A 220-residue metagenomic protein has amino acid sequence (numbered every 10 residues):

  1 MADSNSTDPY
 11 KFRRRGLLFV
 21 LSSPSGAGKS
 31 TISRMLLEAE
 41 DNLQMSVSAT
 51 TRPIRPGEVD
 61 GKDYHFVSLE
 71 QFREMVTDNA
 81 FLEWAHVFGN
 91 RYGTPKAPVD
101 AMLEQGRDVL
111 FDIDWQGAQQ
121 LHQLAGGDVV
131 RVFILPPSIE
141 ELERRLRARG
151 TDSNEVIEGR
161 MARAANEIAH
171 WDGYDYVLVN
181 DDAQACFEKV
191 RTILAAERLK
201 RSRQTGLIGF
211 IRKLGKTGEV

Functional and structural regions predicted by a protein language model:
M1-L18, D41: Extreme N-terminal, non-catalytic leader segments that precede Walker-type/kinase nucleotide-binding cores
A2-S4, D8, T151-D152, N166-V220: NTP-dependent small-molecule kinase module
S22-P24: P-loop (Walker A) phosphate-binding loop of NTP-binding proteins
K29: Conserved lysine of the Walker
I32-S33: Post-Walker A alpha-helix
D41, A125-V130, D172-Y174: Short glycine-/polar-rich loops that comprise or flank the Walker A/P-loop and associated switch/sensor motifs
D41-I54: Short beta-strand-centered segment that lines the nucleotide-binding/catalytic pocket of NTP-utilizing
Q71-A80, T94-T151: ATP-dependent NMP and nucleoside kinases share a basic, alpha-helical "lid"
